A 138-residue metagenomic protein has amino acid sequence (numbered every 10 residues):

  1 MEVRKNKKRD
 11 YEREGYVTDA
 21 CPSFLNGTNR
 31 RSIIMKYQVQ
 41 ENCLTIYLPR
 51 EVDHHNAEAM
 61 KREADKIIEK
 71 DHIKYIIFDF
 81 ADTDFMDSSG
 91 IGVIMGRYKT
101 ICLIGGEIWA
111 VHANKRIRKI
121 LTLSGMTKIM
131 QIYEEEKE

Functional and structural regions predicted by a protein language model:
R4, R9, R13, R30-R31: Basic polycationic patches enriched in arginine
M35-R62: STAS-typified acidic loop motif
L44, K137-E138: A short acidic, often aromatic-flanked loop/helix-cap motif at beta-alpha or helix-coil junctions that lines enzyme
H54-I129: Amphipathic alpha-helical interaction surfaces in cytosolic regulatory modules
Q131-E135: Short acidic-hydrophobic, aromatic-tinged amphipathic segments that line or gate anion-handling sites
